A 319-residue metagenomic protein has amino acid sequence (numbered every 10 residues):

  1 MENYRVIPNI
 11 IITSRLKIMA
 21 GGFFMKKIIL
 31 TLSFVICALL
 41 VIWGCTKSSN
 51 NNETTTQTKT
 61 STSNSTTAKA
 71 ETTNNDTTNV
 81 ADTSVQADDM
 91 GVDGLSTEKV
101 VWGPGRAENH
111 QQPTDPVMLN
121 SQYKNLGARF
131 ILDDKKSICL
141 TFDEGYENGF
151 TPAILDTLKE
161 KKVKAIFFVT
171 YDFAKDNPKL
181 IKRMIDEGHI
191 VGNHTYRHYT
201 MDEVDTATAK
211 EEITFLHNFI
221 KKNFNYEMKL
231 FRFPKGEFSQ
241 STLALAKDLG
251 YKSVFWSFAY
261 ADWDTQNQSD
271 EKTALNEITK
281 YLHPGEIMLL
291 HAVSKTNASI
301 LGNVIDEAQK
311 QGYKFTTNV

Functional and structural regions predicted by a protein language model:
T13-S14, A20-G22: N-terminal amphipathic/hydrophobic targeting modules at extreme N-termini, encompassing cleavable Sec/SRP-type signal
M25-S48: Sec-dependent N-terminal signal peptides of Gram-positive bacterial secreted proteins and lipoproteins
T31, C45-T141, E147-A153, E160 (+2 more regions): N-terminal pre-catalytic segment of deacetylase/amide-hydrolase enzymes
V100-T200, T208, E212, H217-K222 (+1 more regions): Active-site beta->alpha N-cap acidic-glycine motif
I138-T141, A165-V169, I190-N193, K229-F233 (+3 more regions): Structural recognition of the beta-strand scaffold that forms the well-ordered cores of secreted hydrolase catalytic
F150, Y199-Y226, E237-P284, N297-N303: Alpha-helical scaffold elements lining the catalytic groove of polysaccharide deacetylases
H283-V319: Catalytic grooves of carbohydrate-active enzymes
